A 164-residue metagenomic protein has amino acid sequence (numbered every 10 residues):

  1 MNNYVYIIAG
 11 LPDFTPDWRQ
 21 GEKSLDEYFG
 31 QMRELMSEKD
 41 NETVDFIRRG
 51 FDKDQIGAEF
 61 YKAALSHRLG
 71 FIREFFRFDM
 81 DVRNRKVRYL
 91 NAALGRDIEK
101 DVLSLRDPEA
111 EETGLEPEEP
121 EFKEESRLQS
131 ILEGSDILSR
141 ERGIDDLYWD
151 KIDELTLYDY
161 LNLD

Functional and structural regions predicted by a protein language model:
M1-D164: Extended alpha-helical surfaces
